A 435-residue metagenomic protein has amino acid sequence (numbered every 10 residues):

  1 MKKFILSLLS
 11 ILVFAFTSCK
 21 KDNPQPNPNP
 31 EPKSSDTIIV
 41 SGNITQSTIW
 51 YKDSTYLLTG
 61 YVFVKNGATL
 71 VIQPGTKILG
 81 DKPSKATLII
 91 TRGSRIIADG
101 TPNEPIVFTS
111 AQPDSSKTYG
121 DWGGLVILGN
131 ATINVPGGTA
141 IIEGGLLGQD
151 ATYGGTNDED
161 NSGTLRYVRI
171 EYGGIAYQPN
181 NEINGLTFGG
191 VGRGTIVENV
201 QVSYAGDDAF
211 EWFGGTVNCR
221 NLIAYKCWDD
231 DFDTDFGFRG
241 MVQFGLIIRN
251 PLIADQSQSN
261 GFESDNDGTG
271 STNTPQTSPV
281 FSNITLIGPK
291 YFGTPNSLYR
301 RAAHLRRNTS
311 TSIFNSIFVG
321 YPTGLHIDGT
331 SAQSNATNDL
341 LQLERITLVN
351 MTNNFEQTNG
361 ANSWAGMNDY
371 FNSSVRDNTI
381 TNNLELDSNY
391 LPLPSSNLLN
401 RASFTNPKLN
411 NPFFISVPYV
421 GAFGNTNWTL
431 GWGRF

Functional and structural regions predicted by a protein language model:
M1-L6, I11-I38: Bacterial Sec-dependent N-terminal signal peptides
Q25-V71, D81-G93, G100, T109-D207 (+2 more regions): Extracellular beta-rich repeat passengers
E104-P105: Glycine-rich loop(s) and the adjacent beta-strand/alpha-helix scaffold that form part
